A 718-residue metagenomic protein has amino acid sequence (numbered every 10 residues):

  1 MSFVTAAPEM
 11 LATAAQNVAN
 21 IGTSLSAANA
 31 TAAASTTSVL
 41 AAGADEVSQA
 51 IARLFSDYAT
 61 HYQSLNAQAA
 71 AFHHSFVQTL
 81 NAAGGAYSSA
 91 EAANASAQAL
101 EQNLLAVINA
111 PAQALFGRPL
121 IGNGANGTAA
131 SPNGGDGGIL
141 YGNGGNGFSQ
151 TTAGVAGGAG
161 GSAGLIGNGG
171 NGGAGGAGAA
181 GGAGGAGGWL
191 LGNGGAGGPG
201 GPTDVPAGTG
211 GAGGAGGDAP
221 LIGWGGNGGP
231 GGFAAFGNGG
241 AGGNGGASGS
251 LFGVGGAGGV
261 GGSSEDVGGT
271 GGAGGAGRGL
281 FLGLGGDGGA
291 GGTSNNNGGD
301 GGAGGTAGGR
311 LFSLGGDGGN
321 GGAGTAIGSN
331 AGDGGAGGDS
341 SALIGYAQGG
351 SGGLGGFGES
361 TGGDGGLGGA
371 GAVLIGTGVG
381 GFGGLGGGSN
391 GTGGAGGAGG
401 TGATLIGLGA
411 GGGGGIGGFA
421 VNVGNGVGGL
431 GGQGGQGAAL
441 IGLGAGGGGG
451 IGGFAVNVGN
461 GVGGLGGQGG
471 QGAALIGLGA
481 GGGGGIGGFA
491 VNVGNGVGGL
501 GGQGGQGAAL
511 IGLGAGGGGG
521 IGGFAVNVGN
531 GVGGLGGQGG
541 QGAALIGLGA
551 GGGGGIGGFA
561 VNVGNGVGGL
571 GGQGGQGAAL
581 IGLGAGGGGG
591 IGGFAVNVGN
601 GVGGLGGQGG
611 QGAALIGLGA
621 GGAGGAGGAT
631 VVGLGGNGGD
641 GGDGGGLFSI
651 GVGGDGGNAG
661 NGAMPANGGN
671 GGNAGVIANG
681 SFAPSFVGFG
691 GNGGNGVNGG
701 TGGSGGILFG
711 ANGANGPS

Functional and structural regions predicted by a protein language model:
M1-S718: A glycine-centric feature that highlights glycine-enriched low-complexity/repetitive segments and conserved glycine
